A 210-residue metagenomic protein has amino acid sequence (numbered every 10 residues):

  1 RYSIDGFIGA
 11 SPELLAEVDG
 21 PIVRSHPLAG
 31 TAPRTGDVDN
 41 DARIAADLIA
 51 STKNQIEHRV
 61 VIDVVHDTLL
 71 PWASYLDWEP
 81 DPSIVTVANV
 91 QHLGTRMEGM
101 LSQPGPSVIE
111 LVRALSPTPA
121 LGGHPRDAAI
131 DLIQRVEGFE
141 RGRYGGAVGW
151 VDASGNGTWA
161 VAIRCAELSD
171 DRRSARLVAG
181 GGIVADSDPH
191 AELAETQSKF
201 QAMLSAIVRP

Functional and structural regions predicted by a protein language model:
R1-R24: SIR2/sirtuin-family catalytic core signature
Y2-G9, V65-D67, P82-V90, A147-A153: A glycine-rich phosphate-binding loop feature that marks nucleotide/adenosyl-phosphate handling sites
A10-P12, D19, I56, Y144-G145 (+2 more regions): A generic structural signal for well-ordered coil/turn residues at beta-strand boundaries that shape enzyme active-site
L15-E17, A32-P33, L168, V184: Short, acidic Gly/Pro/Ser/Thr-rich loop/turn segments
V18-G20, R34-N40, D186-A191: A short, polar/proline- and glycine-enriched secondary-structure boundary/capping micro-motif
D19, H26-L28, I62, S169 (+1 more regions): Generic beta-strand/beta-sheet core signal
R24-R135, S174, S205-V208: Contiguous alpha-helical scaffold segments within structured protein domains that host functional hotspots
T95-P210: Conserved hydrophobic core element of enzyme catalytic domains
